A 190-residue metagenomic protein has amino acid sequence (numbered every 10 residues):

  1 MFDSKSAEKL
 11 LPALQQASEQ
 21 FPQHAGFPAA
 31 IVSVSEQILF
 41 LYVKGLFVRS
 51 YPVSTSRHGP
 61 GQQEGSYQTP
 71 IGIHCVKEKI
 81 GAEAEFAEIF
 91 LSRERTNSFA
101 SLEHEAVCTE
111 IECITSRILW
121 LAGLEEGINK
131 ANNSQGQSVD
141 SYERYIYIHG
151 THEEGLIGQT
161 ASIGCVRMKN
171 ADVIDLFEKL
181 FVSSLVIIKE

Functional and structural regions predicted by a protein language model:
M1-E190: N-terminal pre-domains immediately preceding structured catalytic cores
